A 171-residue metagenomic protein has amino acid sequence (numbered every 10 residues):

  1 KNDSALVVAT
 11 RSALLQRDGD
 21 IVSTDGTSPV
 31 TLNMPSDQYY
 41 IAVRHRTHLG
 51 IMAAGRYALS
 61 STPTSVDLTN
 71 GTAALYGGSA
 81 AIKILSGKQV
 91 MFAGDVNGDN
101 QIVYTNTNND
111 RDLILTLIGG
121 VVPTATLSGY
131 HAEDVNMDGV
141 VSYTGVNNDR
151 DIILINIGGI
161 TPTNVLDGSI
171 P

Functional and structural regions predicted by a protein language model:
K1-L6, T10-P171: Cellulosome-associated attachment modules in secreted, modular CAZymes
